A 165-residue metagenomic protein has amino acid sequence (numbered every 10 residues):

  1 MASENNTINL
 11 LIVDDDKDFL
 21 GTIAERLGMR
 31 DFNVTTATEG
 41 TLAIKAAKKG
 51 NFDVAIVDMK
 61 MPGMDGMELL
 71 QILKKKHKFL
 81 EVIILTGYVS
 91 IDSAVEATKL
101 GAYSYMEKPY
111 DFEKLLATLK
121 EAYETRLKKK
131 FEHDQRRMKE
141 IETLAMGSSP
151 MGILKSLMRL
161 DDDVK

Functional and structural regions predicted by a protein language model:
I8, T38-E39, D65-E68, T86: Acidic catalytic/metal-coordinating carboxylates
K17-T35: Two-component/phosphorelay signaling modules centered on CheY-like receiver
T36-V54: Acidic, metal-coordinating helix/loop segments flanking the phosphotransfer/catalytic sites of two-component signaling
K45, M67-F79: Short amphipathic alpha-helix used as the core "switch/output" element in two-component signaling
M61: Receiver (REC) domain active-site loop signature in two-component systems and cognate sites in sensor histidine kinases
Y110-Y123: C-terminal output helix
R126-K165: CheY-like receiver
